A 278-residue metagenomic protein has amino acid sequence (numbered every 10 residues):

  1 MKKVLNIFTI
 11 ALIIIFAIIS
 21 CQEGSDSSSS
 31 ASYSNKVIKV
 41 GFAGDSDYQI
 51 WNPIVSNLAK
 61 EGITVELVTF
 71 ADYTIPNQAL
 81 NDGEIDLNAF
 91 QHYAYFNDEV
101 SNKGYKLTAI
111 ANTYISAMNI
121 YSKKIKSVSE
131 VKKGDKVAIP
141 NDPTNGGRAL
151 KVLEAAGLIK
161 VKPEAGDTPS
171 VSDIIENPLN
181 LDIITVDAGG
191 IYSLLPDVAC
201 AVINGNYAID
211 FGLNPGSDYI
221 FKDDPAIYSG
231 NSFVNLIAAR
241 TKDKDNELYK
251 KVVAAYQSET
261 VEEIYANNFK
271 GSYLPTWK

Functional and structural regions predicted by a protein language model:
M1-V37: Short, low-complexity disordered leader/linker segments with a strong preference for bacterial N-terminal type II
G24-K39, L58-K60, V128-D135: Immediate post-signal peptide segment of exported/extracytoplasmic ligand-binding proteins
V37, G41-V68, I75, A79: Short, polar/charged alpha-helical segment
L67-Q78, G166-S193: Short helix-initiation/N-cap motifs at beta->coil->alpha
D98-I110, K124-I125, D197, V202 (+1 more regions): Ligand-binding "clamshell"
I110-I159, E262: A conserved helix-loop-strand patch within extracytoplasmic ligand-binding domains of the periplasmic binding
A117-V128, S232-N246: A bilobed periplasmic-binding-protein/Venus flytrap-type ligand-binding module shared by bacterial periplasmic
N145-E154, Y256-T276: Periplasmic-binding protein-like
